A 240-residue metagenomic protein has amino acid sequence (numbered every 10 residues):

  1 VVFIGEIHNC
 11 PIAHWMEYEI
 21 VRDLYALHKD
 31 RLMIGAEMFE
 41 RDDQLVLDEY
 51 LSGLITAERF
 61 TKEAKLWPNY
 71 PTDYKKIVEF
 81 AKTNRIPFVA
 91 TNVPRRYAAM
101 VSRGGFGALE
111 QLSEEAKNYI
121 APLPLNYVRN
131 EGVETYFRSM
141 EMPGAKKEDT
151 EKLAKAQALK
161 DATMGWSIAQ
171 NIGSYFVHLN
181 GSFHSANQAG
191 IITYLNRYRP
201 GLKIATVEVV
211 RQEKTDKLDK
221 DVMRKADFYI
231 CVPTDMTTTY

Functional and structural regions predicted by a protein language model:
V1-I4, L32, S174-N180, I204: Generic beta-sheet signal
V1-Y25, K29: Zymogen propeptides
I7-C10, F39-D43, P94-A98, S182-S185 (+1 more regions): Solvent-exposed loop/turn segments at secondary-structure junctions within structured extracellular/periplasmic domains
C10-W15, P68, S185-A186: Acidic-and-aromatic substrate-binding clefts and catalytic sites of carbohydrate-active enzymes
A26-G35, A57: Short helix C-cap/helix-to-loop transition motifs enriched in small/turn-promoting residues
M33-F39, A205-V210: Short internal beta-strands
L45-N171: A substrate-binding/cap region within the structured catalytic cores of diverse enzymes
T163-V177, H184-Y240: C-terminal regions of proteins
